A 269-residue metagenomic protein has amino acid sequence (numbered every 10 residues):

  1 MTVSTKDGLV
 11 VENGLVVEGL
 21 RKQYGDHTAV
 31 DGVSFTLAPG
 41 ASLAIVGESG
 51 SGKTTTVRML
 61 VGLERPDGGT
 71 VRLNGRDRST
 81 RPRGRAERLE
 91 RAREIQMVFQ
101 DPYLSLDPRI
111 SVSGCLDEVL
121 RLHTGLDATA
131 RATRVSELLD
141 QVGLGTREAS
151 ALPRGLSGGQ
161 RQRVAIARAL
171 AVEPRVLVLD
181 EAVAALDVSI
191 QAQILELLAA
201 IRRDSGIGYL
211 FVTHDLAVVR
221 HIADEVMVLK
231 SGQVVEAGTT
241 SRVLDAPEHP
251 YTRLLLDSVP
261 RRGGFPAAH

Functional and structural regions predicted by a protein language model:
V3-S4, T239-H269: Short catalytic/signature loops enriched in Gly
V61: Helix-to-loop junction immediately C-terminal to a conserved catalytic motif
G69-T80, R91: Conserved ABC transporter NBD signature motif
T129-R147, L256-D257: Conserved ABC ATPase "signature" region
L152-L156, Q160: Conserved ABC ATPase signature
E173: Conserved catalytic motifs of ABC-family nucleotide-binding domains
V234-G238: ABC ATPase "signature
